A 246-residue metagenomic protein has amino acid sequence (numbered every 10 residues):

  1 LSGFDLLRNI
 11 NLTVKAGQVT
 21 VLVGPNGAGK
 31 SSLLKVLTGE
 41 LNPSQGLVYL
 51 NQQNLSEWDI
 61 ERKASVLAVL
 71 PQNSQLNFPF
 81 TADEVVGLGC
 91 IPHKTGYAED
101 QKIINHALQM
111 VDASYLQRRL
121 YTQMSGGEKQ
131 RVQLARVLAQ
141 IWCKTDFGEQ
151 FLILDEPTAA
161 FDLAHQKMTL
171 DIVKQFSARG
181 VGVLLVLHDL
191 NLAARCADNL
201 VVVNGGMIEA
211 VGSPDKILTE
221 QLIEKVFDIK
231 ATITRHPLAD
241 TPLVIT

Functional and structural regions predicted by a protein language model:
V23-P25: The feature captures the beta-strand-to-loop junction immediately N-terminal to the Walker
T38: Helix-to-loop junction immediately C-terminal to a conserved catalytic motif
G46-N54: Conserved ABC transporter NBD signature motif
N54, V201, G205-K216: Conserved switch/coupling elements of ABC/ABC-like ATPase nucleotide-binding domains
N54-A68, F78: ABC ATPase NBD coupling module
E99-L116: Conserved ABC ATPase "signature" region
E220, E224-T246: ABC ATPase nucleotide-binding domains
